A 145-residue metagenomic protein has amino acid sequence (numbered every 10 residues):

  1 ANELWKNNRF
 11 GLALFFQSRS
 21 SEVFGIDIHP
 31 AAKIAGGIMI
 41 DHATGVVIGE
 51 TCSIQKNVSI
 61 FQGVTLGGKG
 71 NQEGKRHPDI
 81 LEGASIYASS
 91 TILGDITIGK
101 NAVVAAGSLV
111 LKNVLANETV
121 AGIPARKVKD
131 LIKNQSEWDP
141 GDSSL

Functional and structural regions predicted by a protein language model:
A1-F24, Q135-L145: Terminal amphipathic alpha-helical/low-complexity segments used for targeting or macromolecular assembly
S21-A121, A125-V128: Structural signal for interior beta-strand "rungs" in well-ordered beta-sheet cores of soluble enzyme domains
A116, A125-S144: Acidic, carboxylate-rich catalytic segments that either coordinate divalent cations
